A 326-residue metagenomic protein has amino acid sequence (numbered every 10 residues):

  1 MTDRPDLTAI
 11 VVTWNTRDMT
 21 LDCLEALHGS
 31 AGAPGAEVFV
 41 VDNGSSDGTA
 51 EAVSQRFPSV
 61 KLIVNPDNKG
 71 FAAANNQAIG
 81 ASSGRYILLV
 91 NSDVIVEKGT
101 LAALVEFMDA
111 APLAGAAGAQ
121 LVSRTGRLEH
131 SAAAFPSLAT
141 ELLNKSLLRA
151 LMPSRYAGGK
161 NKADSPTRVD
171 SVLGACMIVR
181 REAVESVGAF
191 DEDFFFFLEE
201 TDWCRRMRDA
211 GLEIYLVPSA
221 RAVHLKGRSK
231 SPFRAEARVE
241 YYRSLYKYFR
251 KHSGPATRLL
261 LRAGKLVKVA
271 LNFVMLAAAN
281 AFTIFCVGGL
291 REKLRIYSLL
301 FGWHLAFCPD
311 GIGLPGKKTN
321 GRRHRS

Functional and structural regions predicted by a protein language model:
I10, D209-F285, E292: Active-site-adjacent helix/loop segment of glycosyltransferases that harbors family-specific signature motifs
E25-G35: Short, acidic, metal-binding catalytic loop of nucleotide-sugar glycosyltransferases
A26, D42-E51, D67, E97: A conserved acidic beta->alpha catalytic loop
V64-S82: Glycine-rich, basic loop-to-helix element that forms the pyrophosphate-binding segment of sugar-nucleotide handling
I87: Short aromatic/hydrophobic "clamp" motif used to bind/position activated sugar donors
I95-S131: Conserved donor NDP-sugar-binding/catalytic core segment of glycosyltransferases
P136-D170: Short, flexible, basic/aromatic active-site loop/helix in glycosyltransferases
K162-D164, R168-R221: A short, conserved alpha-helix in the catalytic core of glycosyltransferases
